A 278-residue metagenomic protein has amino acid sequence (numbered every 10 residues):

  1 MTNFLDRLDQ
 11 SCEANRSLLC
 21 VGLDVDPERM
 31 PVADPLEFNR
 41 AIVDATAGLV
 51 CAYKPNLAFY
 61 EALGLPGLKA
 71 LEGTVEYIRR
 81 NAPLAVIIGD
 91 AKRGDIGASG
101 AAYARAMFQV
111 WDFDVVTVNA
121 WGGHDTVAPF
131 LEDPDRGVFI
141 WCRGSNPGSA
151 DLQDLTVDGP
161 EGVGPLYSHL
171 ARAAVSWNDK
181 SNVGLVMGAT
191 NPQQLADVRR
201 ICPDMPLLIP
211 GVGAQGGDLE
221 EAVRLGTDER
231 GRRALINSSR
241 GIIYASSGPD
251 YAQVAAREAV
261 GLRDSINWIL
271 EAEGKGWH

Functional and structural regions predicted by a protein language model:
M1-I87, D250, V254-N267, E271-G274: Conserved N-terminal beta1-alpha1 strand-loop-helix module at the mouth
C12-A14, V43-L49, G73-A82, P129-P134 (+2 more regions): Acidic (Asp/Glu)-rich catalytic clusters
N15-L19, L49-C51, P83-A85, D112-D114 (+4 more regions): Short, well-ordered coil/turn segments that N-cap beta-strands
V21, Y53, D90, V116 (+3 more regions): Conserved, mostly hydrophobic/aromatic
G22-E28, A58-Y60, K92-I96, W121 (+4 more regions): Active-site beta-loop-alpha junctions enriched in small/polar residues
D26-P27, D95-V186, D204: Conserved anion-binding
A62-Y77, I96-G100, A120-D135, T190-R200 (+1 more regions): Active-site-adjacent beta->alpha loops and helix N-cap segments on the catalytic face of soluble alpha/beta enzymes
A189-N237, G241-I242: A C-terminal functional module that forms or caps the active site or interfaces directly with catalytic machinery
